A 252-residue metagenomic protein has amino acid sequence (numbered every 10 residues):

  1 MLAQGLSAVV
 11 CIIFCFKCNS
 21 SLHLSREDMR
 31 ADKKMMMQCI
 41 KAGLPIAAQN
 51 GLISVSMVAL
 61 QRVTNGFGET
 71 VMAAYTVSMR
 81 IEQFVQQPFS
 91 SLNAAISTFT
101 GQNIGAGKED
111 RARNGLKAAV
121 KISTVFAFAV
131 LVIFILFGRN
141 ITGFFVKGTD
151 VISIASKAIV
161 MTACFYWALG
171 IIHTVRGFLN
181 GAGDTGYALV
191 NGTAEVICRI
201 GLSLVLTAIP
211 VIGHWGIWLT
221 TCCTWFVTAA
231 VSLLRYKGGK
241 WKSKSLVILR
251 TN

Functional and structural regions predicted by a protein language model:
M1-L44, T100-F165, A208-N252: Short alpha-helical transmembrane segments in multi-pass integral membrane proteins
G5, V10-I13, D28-A59, T64 (+6 more regions): Hydrophobic faces of transmembrane alpha-helices in multi-pass small-molecule transporters and flippases across diverse
I13, I46, N50, V58 (+7 more regions): Transmembrane alpha-helix boundary and packing residues in multipass membrane permease domains and related
G51-R80, F84, Q102-N103, N140-T149 (+2 more regions): Helix-terminus/linker motif at the lipid-water interface of multi-pass membrane proteins
S54, V58, A94-A95, A155 (+3 more regions): Residues that mark transmembrane-helix kinks and helix-interface sites in multi-pass secondary transporters
T70-V71, T185-G186, G213-H214: Membrane-helix interface segments
A74-G138, L169-N191: Small-residue-rich hydrophobic transmembrane alpha-helices
